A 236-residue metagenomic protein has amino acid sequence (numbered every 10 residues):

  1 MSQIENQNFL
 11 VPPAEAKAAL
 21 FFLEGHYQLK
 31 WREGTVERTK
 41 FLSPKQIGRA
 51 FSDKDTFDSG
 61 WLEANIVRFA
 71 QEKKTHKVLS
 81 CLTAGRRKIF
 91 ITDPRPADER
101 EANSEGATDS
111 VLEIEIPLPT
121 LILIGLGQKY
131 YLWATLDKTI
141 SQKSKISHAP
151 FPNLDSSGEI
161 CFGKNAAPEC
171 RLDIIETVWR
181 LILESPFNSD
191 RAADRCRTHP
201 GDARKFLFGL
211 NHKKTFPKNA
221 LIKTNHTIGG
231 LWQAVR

Functional and structural regions predicted by a protein language model:
S2-Q7, P12, Q142-R236: Domain-scale recognition of soluble eukaryotic interaction modules
I4-N6, L10-P168: Compact alpha/beta protein-protein interaction domains typified by the UBC
